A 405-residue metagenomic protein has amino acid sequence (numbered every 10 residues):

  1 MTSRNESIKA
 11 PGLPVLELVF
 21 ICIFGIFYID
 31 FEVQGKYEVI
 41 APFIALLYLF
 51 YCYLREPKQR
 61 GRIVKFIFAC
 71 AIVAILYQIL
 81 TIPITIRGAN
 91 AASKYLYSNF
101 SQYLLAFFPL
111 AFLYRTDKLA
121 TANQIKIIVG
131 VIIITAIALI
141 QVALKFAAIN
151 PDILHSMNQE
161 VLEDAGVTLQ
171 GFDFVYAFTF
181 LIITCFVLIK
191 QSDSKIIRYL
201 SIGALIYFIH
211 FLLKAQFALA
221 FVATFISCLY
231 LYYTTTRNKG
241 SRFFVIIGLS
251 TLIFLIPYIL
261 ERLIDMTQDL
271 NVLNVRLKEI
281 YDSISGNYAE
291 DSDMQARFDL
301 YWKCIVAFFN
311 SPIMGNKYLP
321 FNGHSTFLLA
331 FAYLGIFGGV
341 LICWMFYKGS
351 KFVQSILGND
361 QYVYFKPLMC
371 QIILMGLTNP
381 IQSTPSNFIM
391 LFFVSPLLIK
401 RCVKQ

Functional and structural regions predicted by a protein language model:
M1-R55, V73-I86, Q141, I372: N-terminal signal-anchor transmembrane segment
I23-G35, L329, L334, Y364-V403: Membrane helix-loop boundary segments at the extracytoplasmic
I40-I44, I63-I79, G88-R115, I125-A136: Aromatic-anchored transmembrane helix interface
R55, Q124, I132, I196 (+2 more regions): Hydrophobic transmembrane alpha-helices and their immediate junctions
I82-G88, A136-D173, Q268-E279: Membrane-interfacial helix-loop-helix modules of multi-pass inner-membrane proteins that assemble, modify, or transport
A122-P151, T168-T234: Alpha-helical transmembrane segments of multi-pass inner-membrane proteins
A143, Y232-G286: A membrane-periplasm/extracellular boundary helix in multi-pass inner-membrane enzymes that assemble envelope glycans
V275-G323, F327, L334-V340: TM-adjacent membrane-interface loops and short helices in multi-pass inner/ER membrane proteins
